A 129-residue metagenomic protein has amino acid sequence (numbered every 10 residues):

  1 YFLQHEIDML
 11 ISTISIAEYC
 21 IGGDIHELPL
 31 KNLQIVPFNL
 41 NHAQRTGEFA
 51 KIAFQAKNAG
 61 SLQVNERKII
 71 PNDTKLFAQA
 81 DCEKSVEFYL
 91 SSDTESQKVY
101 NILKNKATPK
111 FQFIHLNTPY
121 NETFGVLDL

Functional and structural regions predicted by a protein language model:
Y1-I11, C20-L33, N121-L129: Short, well-structured N-terminal submotif of metal-dependent ribonuclease cores
L10, V36, I114: General small-molecule cofactor/ligand-binding pocket signal
I16-E18: Short, catalytically relevant binding-site loops at active-site mouths
G22-G23, F49, I102-L103: Residue-level signal for well-ordered alpha-helical positions
H26-P37, N105-F111: Active-site regions of enzymes building and remodeling cell-envelope glycoconjugates
V36-V99: Active-site neighborhoods of divalent-metal-dependent phosphate/nucleic-acid chemistry enzymes
D81-L129: Acidic, PIN/NYN-like endoribonuclease modules and their adjacent C-terminal/linker elements
